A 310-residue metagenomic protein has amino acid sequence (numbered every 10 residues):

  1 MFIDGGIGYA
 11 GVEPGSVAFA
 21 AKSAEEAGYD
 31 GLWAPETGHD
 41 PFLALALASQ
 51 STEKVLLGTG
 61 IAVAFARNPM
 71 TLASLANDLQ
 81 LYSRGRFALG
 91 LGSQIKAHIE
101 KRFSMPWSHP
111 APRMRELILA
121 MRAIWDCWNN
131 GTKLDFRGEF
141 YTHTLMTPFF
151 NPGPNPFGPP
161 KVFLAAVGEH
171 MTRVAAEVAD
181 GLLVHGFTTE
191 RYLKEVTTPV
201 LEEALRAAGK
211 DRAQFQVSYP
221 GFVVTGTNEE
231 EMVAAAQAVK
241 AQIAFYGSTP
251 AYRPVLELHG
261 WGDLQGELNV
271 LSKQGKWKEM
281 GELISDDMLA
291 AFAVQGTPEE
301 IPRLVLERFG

Functional and structural regions predicted by a protein language model:
M1-G310: Active-site-adjacent structural elements that line small-molecule/cofactor binding pockets in enzymes
